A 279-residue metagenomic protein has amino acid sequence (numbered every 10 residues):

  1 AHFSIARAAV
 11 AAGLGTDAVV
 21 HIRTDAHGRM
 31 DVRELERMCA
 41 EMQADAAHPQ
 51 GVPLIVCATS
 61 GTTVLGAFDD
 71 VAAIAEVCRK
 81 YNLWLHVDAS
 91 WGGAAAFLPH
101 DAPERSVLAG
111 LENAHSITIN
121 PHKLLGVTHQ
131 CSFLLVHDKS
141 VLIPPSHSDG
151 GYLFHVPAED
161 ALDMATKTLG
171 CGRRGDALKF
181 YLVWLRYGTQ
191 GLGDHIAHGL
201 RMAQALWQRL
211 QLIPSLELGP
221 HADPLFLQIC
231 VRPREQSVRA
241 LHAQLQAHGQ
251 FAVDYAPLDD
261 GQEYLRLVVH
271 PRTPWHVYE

Functional and structural regions predicted by a protein language model:
A1, A94, D149-Y152, P220-I229 (+1 more regions): A glycine-rich phosphate-binding loop feature that marks nucleotide/adenosyl-phosphate handling sites
A1-V141: Conserved PLP-enzyme active-site core in the AAT-like
A9, C78, L210-Q211, L245-Q246: A generic structural signal for well-ordered alpha-helical segments
A9, V56, I117, F180 (+3 more regions): A residue-level signal for conserved active-site and pocket-lining positions in enzyme catalytic cores
T16-T24, V52-G61, Y187-G193, F226-L227 (+1 more regions): Glycine- and acidic
T62, Y81, D101-P214, H221-A222: Active-site C-terminal subdomain of aminotransferase-like
E217-L245: Conserved PLP-binding catalytic core of the aspartate aminotransferase-like
L227-E235, Q250-Y278: Conserved PLP-binding active-site segment of the aspartate aminotransferase-like
